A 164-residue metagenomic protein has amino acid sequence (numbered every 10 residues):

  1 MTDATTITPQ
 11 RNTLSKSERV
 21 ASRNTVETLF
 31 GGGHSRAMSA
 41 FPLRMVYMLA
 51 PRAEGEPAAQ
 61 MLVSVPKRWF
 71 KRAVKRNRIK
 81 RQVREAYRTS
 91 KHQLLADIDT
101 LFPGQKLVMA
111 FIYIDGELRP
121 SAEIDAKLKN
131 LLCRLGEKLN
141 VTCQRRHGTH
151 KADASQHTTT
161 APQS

Functional and structural regions predicted by a protein language model:
M1-S164: Positively charged, solvent-exposed patches that mediate nucleic-acid binding
